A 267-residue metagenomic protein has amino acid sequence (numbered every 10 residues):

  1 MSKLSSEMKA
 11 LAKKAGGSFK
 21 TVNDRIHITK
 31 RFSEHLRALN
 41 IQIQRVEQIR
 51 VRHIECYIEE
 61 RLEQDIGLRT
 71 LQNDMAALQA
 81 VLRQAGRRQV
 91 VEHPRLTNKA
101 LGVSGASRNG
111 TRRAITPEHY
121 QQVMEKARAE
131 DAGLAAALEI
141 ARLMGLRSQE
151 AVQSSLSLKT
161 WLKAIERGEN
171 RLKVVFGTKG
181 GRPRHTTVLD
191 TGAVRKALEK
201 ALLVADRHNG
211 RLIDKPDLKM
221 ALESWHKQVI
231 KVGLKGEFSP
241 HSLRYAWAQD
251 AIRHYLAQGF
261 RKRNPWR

Functional and structural regions predicted by a protein language model:
K9-N109: N-terminal core-binding DNA-recognition domain of tyrosine recombinases/integrases
L78, A137, Q149-S155: Alpha-helix N-cap/helix-start motif at helix boundaries, enriched for small hydrophobics
S104-Q122, G180-G192: DNA breakage-rejoining catalytic core of tyrosine-based enzymes
P117-S148: Basic, Lys/Arg- and aromatic-enriched nucleic-acid-binding interface segment
E139, R244-R267: C-terminal catalytic core of tyrosine-transesterase DNA break-rejoin enzymes
Q153-K196: Conserved tyrosine-mediated DNA breakage-rejoining catalytic core shared by Y-recombinases
L172-V175, S239, R263-R267: Short functional hotspots where side chains directly engage DNA or cofactors
L189-Y255: Active-site/catalytic core of tyrosine-dependent DNA strand-transfer enzymes
